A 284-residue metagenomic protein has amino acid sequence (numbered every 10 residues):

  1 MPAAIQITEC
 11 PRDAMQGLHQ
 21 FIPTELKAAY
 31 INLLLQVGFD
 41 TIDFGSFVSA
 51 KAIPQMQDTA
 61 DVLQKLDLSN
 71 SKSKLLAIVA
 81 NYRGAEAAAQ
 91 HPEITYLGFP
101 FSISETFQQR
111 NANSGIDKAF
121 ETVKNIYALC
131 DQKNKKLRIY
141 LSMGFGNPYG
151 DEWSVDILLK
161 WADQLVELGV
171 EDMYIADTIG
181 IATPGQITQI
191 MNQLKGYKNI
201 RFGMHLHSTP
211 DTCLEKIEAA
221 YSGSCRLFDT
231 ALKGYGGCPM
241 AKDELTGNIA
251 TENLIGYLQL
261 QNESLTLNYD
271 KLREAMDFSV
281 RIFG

Functional and structural regions predicted by a protein language model:
M1-G284: Catalytic cores and adjacent flexible loops of soluble metabolic enzymes that perform enolate/carbanion chemistry on
